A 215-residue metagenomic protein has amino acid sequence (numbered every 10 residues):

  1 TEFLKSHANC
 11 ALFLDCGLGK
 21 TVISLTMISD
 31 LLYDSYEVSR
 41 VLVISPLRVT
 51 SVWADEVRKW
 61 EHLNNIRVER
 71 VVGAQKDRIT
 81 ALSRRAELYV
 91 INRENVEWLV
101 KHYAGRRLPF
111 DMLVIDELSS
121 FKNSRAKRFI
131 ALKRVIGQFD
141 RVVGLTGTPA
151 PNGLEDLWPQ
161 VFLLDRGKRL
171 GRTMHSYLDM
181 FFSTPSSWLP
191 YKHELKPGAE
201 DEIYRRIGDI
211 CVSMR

Functional and structural regions predicted by a protein language model:
T1-F13: Conserved pre-motif I regulatory segment
A11-D15, L42, V143: Short hydrophobic/aromatic beta-strand immediately N-terminal to the Walker A/P-loop
T21-I23, V38-K59, P151-D156: Conserved Walker A/P-loop ATP-binding site and its immediately adjacent core in helicase/helicase-like ATPase domains
R40, N65-V68, M112, F129-R215: Conserved P-loop NTPase motor "coupling/switch" region that bridges the ATPase
V49-G73, L164-G167: Conserved helix-turn-beta segment of the N-terminal RecA-like "Helicase ATP-binding" lobe in SF1/SF2 helicases
Q75-F110, R134: Conserved helix/coil segment N-terminal to the catalytic DExD/H
G105, S120-K133: Substrate-gripping "pore-loop 1 plus following alpha2 helix"
D116-E117: Walker B catalytic acidic pair
